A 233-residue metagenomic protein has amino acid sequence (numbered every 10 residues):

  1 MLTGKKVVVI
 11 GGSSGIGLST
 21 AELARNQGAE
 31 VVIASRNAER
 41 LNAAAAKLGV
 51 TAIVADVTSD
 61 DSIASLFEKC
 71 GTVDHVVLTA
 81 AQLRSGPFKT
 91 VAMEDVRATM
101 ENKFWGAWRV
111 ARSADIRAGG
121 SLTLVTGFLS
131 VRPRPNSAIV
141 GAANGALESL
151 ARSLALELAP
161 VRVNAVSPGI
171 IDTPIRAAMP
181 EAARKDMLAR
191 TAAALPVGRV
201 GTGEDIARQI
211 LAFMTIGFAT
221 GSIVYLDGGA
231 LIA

Functional and structural regions predicted by a protein language model:
S13, A21: N-terminal Rossmann NAD(P)H-binding glycine-rich loop of SDR-like oxidoreductase domains
A45-D61: Rossmann-fold cofactor-recognition segment
V77-G86, G228-G229: Conserved NAD(P)H cofactor-binding loop of Rossmann-fold oxidoreductase domains
P87-F88, A92-R97, M187, T191: Substrate-binding pocket helix/loop in short-chain dehydrogenase/reductase
V96-M100, W108-V110, A118-A159, I170-I171: Catalytic loop of short-chain dehydrogenase/reductase
I171-A194: A glycine/serine/threonine-rich, flexible loop-to-helix segment that serves as the NAD(P) cofactor-binding "lid"
R199-L226, L231: C-terminal substrate-recognition "lid" of short-chain dehydrogenase/reductases
